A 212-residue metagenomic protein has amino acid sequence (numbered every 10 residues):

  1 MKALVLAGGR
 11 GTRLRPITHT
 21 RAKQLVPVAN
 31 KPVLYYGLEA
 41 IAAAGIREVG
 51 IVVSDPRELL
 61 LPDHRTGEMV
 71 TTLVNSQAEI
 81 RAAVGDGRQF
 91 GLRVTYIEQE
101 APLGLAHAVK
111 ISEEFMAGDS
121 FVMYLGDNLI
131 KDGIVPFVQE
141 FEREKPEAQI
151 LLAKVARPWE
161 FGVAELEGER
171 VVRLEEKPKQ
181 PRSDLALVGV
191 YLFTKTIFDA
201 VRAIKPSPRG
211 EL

Functional and structural regions predicted by a protein language model:
K2, V122, V138, E142 (+1 more regions): Catalytic-core segments of class I nucleotidyltransferases/pyrophosphorylases that form NMP-activated intermediates
K2-V5, R13-H19, V26-P27, K31-L125 (+1 more regions): Conserved N-terminal catalytic core of the sugar/cofactor nucleotidyltransferase
G9, D127, K154: Active-site glycine-centered loops adjacent to acidic/histidine catalytic or metal-binding residues that shape
D55, L166, L192-F193: A conserved hydrophobic position in a structured secondary element of the catalytic/binding core that shapes
A101-L105, R157-P158, Q180-P181: A short acidic, often aromatic-flanked loop/helix-cap motif at beta-alpha or helix-coil junctions that lines enzyme
K131-E160: Conserved donor-nucleotide/metal-binding helix-loop-beta segment in metal-dependent transferases, i.e., the alpha-helix
I150-L152, V163, V190-L192: Conserved hydrophobic/aromatic beta-strand scaffold that supports enzyme active sites
A156-R173, K177: Ligand/cofactor pocket segment of small-molecule handling proteins
